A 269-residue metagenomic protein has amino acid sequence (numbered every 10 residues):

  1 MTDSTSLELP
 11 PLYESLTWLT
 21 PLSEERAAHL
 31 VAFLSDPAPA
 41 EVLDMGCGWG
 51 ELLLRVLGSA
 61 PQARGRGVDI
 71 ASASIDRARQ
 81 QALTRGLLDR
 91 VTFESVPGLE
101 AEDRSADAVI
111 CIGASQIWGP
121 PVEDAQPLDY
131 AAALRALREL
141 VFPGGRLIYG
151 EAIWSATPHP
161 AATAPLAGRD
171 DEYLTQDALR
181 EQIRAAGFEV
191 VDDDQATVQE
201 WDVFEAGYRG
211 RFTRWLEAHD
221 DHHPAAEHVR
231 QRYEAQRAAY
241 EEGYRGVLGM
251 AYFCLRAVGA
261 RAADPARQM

Functional and structural regions predicted by a protein language model:
T20-A38: Conserved alpha-helix/loop element of class I SAM-dependent methyltransferases that forms part of the SAM/SAH-binding
P39-G48: Conserved class I S-adenosyl-L-methionine
L53-L99: Class I SAM-dependent methyltransferase SAM/SAH-binding core
L99-V109: A short acidic, Gly/Pro-enriched loop at the edge of an enzyme's catalytic core that lines a small-molecule cofactor
A108-L128: A short SAM/SAH-binding and catalytic strip from SAM-dependent methyltransferases
P127-R146: A short glycine-rich, Lys/Arg-flanked "PGG" loop and its adjoining helix->strand segment in the class I
A152-D170: Short, glycine-/aromatic-enriched active-site segment of Class I SAM-dependent methyltransferases
D194-M269: Conserved Class I S-adenosyl-L-methionine
